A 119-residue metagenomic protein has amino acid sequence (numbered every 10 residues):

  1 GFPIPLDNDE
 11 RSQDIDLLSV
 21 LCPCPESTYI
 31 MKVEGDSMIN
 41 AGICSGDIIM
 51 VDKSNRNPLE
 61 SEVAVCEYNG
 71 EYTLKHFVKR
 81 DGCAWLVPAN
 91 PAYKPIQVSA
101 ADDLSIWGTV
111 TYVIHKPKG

Functional and structural regions predicted by a protein language model:
G1-C44, Y72, K79-C83, K94-P95 (+3 more regions): Short, positionally conserved secondary-structure boundary motifs
P23, R56, E67, D102-D103: Short, surface-exposed loop/turn microsegments at beta-strand edges and helix-strand junctions
A41, N55-R56: Residue "hotspots" at secondary-structure boundaries inside conserved domains
G46-D47, S61-E62: Structural motif
M50-V51, V65: Hydrophobic beta-strand signal
E62-A64, L74-K79: Short beta-strand-centered aromatic/proline hotspots
A84-A89: Short, solvent-exposed secondary-structure boundary/capping segments
